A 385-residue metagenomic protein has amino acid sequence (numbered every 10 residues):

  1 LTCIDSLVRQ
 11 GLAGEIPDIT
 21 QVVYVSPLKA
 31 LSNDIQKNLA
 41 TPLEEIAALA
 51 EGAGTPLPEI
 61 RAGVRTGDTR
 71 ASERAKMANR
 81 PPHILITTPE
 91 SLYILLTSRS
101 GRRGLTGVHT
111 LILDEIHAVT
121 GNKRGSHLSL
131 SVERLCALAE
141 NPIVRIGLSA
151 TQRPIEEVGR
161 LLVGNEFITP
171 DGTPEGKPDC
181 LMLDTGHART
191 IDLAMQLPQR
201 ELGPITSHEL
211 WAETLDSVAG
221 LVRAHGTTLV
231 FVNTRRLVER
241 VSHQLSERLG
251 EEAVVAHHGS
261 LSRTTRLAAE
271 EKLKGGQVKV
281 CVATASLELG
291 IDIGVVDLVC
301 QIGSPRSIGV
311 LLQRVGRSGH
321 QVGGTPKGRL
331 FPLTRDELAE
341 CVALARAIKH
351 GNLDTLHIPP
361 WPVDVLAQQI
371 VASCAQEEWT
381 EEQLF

Functional and structural regions predicted by a protein language model:
L1-Y93, T97-Q376, E381-Q383: Helicase motor core with emphasis on the C-terminal RecA-like subdomain
